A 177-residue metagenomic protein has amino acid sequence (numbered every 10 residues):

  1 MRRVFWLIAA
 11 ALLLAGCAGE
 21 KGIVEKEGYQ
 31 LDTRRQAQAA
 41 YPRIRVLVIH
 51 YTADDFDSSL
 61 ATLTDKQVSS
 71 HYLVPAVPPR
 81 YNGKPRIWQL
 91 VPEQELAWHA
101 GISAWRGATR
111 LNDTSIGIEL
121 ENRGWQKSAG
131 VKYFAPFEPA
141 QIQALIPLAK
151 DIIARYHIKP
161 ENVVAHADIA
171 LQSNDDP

Functional and structural regions predicted by a protein language model:
R2-I8: Sec-dependent signal peptide recognition, specifically the positively charged N-region followed immediately by
L14-G16: C-terminal motif of bacterial Sec signal peptides marking the signal peptidase cleavage site
A18-E20: Bacterial signal peptide processing site
G22-A40, V46-K159: Active-site-adjacent loop/helix surface patches within enzyme catalytic domains that shape the substrate-binding cleft
F56, L171-P177: Secretory-pathway/luminal and periplasmic proteins that interact with or process carbohydrate-rich
Y156-S173: Acidic/histidine-rich, metal-coordinating catalytic segments
